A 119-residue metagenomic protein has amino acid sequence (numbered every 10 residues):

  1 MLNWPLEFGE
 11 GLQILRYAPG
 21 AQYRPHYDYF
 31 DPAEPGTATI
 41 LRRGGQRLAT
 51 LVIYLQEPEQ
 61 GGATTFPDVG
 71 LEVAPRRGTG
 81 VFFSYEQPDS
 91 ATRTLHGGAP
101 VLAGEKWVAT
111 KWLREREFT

Functional and structural regions predicted by a protein language model:
M1-T119: Fe(II)/2-oxoglutarate oxygenase catalytic core
